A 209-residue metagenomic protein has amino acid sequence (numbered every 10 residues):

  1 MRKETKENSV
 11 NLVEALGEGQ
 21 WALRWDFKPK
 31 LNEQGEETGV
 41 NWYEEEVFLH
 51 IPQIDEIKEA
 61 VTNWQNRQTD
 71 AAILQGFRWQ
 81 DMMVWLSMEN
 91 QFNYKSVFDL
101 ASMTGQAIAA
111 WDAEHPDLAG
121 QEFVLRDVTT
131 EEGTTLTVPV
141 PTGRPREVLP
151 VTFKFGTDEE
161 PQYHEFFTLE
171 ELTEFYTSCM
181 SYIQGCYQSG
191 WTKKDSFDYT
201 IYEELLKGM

Functional and structural regions predicted by a protein language model:
R2-M209: A preference for well-ordered globular domain cores that mediate specific macromolecular interactions or catalysis
